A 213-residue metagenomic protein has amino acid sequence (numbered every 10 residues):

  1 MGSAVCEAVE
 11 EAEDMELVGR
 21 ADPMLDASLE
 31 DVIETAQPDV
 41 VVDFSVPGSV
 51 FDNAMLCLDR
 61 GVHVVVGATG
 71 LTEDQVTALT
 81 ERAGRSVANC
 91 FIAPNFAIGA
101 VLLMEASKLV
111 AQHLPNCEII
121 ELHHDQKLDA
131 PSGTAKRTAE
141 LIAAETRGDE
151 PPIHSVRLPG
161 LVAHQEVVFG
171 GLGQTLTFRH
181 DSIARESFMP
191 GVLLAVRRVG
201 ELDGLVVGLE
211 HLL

Functional and structural regions predicted by a protein language model:
G2-T35, L114-L213: C-terminal substrate-binding/catalytic lobe of Rossmann-fold NAD(P)-dependent oxidoreductases
L17-V18, V64, C90: Hydrophobic/aromatic residues located in beta-strands of well-ordered beta-sheets within soluble catalytic
V41-V42, C57: N-terminal Rossmann-like NAD(P) cofactor-binding module of classical short-chain dehydrogenase/reductase
S45-V46, T69: Short glycine-/small-residue-rich Rossmann-like dinucleotide-binding loops
D52-M55, D59-R60, A68-I92, I98-V101 (+1 more regions): Rossmann-fold NAD(P)-binding glycine/threonine-rich loop
F96, S107, H124-L128: Short beta-strand and adjoining strand-loop segment in the mid-core of the Rossmann-like NAD(P)-dependent dehydrogenase
